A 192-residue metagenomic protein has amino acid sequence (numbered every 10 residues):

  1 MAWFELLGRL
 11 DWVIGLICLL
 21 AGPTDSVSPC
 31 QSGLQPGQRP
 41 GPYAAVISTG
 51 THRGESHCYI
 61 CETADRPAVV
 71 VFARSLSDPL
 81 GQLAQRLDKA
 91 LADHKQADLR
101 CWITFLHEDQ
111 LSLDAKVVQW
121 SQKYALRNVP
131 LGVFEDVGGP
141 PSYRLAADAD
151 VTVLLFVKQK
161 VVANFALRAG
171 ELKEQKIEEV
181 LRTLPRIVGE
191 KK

Functional and structural regions predicted by a protein language model:
E5, R9-G22: Bacterial N-terminal signal peptides
G22-V46: N-proximal helix/coil linker or "cap" segments that precede and/or mark the start of modular domains
A44-A68, D88-K89: A short beta-strand-turn-helix
H57-G81, L99-W102: Short active-site neighborhood of thiol/selenol oxidoreductases, capturing the structured segment around
L76-D78, L106-L111, D136-P140, V161-V162 (+1 more regions): Solvent-exposed loop/turn segments at secondary-structure junctions within structured extracellular/periplasmic domains
L76-W120: Structural microenvironment flanking redox-active thiols in thiol-disulfide oxidoreductases
E108-D150: Thioredoxin-like thiol-disulfide oxidoreductase module
T152, V157-K192: Thiol-/selenol-based redox modules, centered on thioredoxin-like and closely related oxidoreductase domains
